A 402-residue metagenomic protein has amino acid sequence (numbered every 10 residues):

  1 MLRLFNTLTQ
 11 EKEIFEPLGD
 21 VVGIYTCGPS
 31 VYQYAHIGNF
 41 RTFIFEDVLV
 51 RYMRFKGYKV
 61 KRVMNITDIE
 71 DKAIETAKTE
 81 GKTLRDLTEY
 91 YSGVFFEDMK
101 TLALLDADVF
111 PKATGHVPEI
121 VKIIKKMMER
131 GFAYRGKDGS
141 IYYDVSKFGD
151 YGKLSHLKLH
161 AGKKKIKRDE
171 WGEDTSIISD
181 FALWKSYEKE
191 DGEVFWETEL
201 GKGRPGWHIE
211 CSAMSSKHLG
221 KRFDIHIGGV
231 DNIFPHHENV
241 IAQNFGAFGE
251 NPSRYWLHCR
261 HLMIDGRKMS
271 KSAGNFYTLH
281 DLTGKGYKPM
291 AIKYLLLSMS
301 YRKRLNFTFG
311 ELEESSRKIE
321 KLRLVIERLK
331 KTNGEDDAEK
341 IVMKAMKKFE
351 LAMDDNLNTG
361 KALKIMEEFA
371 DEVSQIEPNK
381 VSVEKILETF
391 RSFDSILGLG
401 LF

Functional and structural regions predicted by a protein language model:
M1-Y32, D47, P118-R328: Alpha-helical recognition segments enriched in aromatics with Gly/Pro capping that present substrate-recognition
T9-A103: N-terminal, positively charged nucleic-acid-binding surface of large information/translation enzymes
R62-V63, D108-P111, H226-G228: Short catalytic-loop micro-motif centered on adjacent basic/acidic residues
E80-D86, A107-V109, R304-N306: Short, polar/flexible loop-turn hinges at active-site or ligand-entry regions and domain interfaces
E97-G131: N-terminal, positively charged, Ser/Thr/Ala/Gly-biased leader segments that form transit/presequence-like amphipathic
F276-F402: Structural preference for alpha-helix termini/caps and helix-kink/transition segments
